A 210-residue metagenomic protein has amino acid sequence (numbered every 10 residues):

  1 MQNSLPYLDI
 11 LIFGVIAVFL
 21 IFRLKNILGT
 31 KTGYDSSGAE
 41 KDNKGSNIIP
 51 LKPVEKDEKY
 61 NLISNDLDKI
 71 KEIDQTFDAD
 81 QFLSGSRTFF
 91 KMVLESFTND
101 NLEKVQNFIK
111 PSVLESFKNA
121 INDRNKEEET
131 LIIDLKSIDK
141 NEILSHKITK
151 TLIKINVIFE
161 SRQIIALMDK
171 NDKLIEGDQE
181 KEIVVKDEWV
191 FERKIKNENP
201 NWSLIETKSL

Functional and structural regions predicted by a protein language model:
S4-T88, L167-N171: Juxtamembrane and targeting peptides
K56-K140, L144: Core segments of small alpha/beta cavity-forming domains
K104-L210: Structured, amphipathic secondary-structure segments that form assembly/contact surfaces in multi-subunit
